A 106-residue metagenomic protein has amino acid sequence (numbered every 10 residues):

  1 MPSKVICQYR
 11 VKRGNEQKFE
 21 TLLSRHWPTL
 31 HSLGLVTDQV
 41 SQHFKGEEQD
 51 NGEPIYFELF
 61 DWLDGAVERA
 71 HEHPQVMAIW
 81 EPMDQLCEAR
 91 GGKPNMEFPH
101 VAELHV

Functional and structural regions predicted by a protein language model:
S3-R10, Q39-Q75: Short, well-ordered beta-strand segments in beta-rich or mixed alpha/beta enzyme and ligand-binding folds
G14-E16, G65-V67, E103: Generic "edge-of-domain/loop-turn" microfeature
N15-S41, A78-D84: Short amphipathic alpha-helical segments
H26, A70-H71, H100: Histidine-centered active-site/metal-ligand motif
T37-F57, I79-V106: Glycine-rich beta-strand-turn "strand-cap" elements at beta-sheet edges
